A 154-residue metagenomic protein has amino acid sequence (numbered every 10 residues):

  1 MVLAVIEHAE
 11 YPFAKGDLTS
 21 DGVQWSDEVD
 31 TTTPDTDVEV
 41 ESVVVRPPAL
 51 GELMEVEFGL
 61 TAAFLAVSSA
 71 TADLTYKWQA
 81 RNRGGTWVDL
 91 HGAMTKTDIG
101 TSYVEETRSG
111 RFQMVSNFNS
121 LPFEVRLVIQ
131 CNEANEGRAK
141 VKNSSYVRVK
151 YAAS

Functional and structural regions predicted by a protein language model:
M1-S154: Extracellular jelly-roll beta-sandwich "head" domains, especially the C-terminal globular C1q domain
